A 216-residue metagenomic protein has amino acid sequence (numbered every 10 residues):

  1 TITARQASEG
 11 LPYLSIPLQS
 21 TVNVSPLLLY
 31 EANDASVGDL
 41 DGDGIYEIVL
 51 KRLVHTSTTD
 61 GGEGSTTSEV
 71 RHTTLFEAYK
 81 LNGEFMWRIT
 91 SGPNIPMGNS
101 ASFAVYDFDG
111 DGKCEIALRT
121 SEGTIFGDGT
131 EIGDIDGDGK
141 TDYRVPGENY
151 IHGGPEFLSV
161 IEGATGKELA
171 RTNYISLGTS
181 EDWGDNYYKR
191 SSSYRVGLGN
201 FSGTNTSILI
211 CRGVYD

Functional and structural regions predicted by a protein language model:
I2-D216: Beta-propeller-forming repeat regions
